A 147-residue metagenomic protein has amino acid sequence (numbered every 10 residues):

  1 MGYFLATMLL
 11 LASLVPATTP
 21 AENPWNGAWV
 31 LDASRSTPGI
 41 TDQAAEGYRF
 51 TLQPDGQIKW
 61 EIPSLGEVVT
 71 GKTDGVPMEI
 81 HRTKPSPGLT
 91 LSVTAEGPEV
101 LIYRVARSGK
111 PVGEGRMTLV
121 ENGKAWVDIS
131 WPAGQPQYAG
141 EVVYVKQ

Functional and structural regions predicted by a protein language model:
F4-S13: Sec-dependent N-terminal signal peptides
T18-Q147: Hydrophobic small-molecule pocket/channel-lining residues, especially in calycin-type beta-barrels
